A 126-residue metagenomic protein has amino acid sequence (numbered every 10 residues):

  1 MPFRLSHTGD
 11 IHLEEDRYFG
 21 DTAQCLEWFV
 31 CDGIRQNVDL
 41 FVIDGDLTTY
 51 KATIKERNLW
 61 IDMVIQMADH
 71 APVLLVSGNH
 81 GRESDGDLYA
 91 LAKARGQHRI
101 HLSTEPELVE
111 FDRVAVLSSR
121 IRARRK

Functional and structural regions predicted by a protein language model:
M1-S6, L108-S118: Beta-strand-turn-beta hairpins that frame and shape the catalytic cleft of phosphate-ester-processing enzymes
M1-T22: Mobile, glycine- and charge-enriched loop segments and immediately flanking short secondary-structure elements within
D10-H12, G78-H80, S119-A123: Active-site beta-loop-alpha junctions enriched in small/polar residues
I11, L88-A90, L117: Bulky hydrophobic/aromatic packing residues
E15-E110: Core catalytic region of metal-dependent phosphoesterases/phosphodiesterases, especially metallo-beta-lactamase-like
E27, D112-K126: Binuclear metal-dependent hydrolase catalytic cores centered on His/Asp/Glu-rich metal-binding motifs
